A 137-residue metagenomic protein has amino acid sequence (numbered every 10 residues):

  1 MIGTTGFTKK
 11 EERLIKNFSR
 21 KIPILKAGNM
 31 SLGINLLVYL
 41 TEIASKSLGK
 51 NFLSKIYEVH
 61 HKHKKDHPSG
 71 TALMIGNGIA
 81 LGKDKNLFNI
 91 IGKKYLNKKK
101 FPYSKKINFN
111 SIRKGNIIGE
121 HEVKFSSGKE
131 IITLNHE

Functional and structural regions predicted by a protein language model:
M1-I2, L53: Short N-terminal helix-initiation segments at or just after the protein's N-terminus
G3-K26, L32-S45: Rossmann-fold NAD(P)-binding glycine/threonine-rich loop
G3-T4, N29, K64, I112: Glycine- and other small-residue-rich loops at beta-strand/loop junctions that grip anionic moieties
K26-I34, H61-P68: Short, surface-exposed loop/turn motifs that are enriched in glycine and acidic residues and include a nearby proline
G49-E137: C-terminal substrate-binding/catalytic lobe of Rossmann-fold NAD(P)-dependent oxidoreductases
